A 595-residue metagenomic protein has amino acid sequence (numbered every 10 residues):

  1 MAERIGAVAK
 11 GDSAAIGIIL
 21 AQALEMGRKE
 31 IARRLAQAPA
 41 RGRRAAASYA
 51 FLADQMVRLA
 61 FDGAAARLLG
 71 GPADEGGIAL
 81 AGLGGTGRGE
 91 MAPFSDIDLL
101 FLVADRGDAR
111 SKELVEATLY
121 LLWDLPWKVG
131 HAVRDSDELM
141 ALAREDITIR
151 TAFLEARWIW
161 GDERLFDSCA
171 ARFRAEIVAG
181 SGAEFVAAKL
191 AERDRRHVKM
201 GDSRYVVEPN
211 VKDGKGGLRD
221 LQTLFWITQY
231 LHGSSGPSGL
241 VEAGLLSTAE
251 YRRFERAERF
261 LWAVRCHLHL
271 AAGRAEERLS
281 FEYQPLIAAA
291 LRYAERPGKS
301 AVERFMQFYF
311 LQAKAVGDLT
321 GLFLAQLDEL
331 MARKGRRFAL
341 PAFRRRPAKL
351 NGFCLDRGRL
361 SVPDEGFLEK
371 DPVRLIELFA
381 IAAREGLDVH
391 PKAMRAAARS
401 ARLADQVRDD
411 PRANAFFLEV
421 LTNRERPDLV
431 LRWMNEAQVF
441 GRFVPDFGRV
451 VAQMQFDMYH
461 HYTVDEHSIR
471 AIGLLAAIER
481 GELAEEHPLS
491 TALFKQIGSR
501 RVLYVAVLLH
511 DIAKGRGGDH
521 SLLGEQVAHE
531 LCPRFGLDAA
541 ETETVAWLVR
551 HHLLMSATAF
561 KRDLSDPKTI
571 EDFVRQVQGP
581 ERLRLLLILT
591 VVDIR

Functional and structural regions predicted by a protein language model:
M1-V505, G515-R595: A nucleotide- and high-energy phosphate-metabolite-utilizing enzyme signature
L508: Walker B beta-strand of ABC/ABC-like P-loop ATPase nucleotide-binding domains, specifically the conserved hydrophobic
D511: Catalytic glutamate of the conserved HExxH
